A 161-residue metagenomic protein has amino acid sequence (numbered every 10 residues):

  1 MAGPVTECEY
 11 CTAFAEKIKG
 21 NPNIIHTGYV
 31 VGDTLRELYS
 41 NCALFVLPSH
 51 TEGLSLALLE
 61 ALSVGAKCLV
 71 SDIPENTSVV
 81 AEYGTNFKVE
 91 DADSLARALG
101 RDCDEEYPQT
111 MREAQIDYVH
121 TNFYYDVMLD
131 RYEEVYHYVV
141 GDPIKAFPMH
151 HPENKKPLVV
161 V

Functional and structural regions predicted by a protein language model:
M1-T12, P22-Y29: Glycosyltransferase donor-sugar binding loop
Y29-V30, E37-C42, Y132: Short alpha-helical donor nucleotide-sugar binding micro-motif in glycosyltransferases
H50: Aromatic "clamp/platform" in nucleotide-sugar-dependent glycosyltransferases that forms part of the donor/acceptor
K67-V70: Short hydrophobic beta-strand element within catalytic cores of glycosyltransferases and related nucleotide-activated
T85-A92, G100-E106: Conserved acidic donor-binding segment of nucleotide-sugar-dependent glycosyltransferases
Q109-N122, E134: A short, well-ordered alpha-helix in the C-terminal region of glycosyltransferases
Y125-V161: C-terminal alpha-helical cap of glycosyltransferases
